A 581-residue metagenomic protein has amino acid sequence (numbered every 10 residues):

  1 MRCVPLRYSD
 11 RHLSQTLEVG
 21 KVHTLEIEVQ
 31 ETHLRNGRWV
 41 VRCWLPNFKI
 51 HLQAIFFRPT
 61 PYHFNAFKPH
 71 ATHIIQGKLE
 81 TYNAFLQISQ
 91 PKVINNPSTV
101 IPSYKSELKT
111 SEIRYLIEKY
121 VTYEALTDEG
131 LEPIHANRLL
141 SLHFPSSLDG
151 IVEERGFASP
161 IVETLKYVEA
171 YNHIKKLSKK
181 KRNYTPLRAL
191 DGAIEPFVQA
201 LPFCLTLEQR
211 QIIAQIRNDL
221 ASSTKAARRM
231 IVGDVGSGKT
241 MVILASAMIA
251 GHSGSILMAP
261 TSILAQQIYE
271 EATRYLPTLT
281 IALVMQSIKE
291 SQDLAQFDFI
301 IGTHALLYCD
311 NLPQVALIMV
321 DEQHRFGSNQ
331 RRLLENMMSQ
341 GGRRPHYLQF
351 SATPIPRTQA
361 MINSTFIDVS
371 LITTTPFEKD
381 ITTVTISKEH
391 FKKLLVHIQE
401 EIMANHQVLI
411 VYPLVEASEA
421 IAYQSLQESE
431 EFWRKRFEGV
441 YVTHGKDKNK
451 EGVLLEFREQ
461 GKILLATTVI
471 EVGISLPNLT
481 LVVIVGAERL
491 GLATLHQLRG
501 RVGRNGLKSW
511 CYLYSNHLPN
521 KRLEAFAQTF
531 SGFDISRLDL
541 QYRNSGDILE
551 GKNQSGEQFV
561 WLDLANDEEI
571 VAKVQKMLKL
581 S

Functional and structural regions predicted by a protein language model:
E18-R38, G77: Structural detector for short beta-strands of small beta-barrel domains
W44-Q199: Upstream accessory/linker segments immediately N-terminal to the RecA-like ATPase cores of bacterial MutS and a subset
I161-L306: ASCE P-loop NTPase motor cores of helicases and related translocases
I243, I268-Y269, Y308-P313, Q323-M337 (+3 more regions): Conserved ATPase-coupling elements of RecA-like P-loop NTPase cores
S253-S255, A295-F299, Q314-L317, G342-L348 (+3 more regions): Loop/turn-to-beta-strand initiation segments
V284-I300, L307-V315, D447-I463: Conserved motor-coupling elements within RecA-like helicase/translocase cores
L312-L317, Q323-M403: Post-DEXD/H (motif II) to motif III coupling segment of the RecA-like Helicase ATP-binding lobe
F391-Q407, Y423-S581: C-terminal helicase module of SF1/SF2 nucleic-acid helicases/translocases
